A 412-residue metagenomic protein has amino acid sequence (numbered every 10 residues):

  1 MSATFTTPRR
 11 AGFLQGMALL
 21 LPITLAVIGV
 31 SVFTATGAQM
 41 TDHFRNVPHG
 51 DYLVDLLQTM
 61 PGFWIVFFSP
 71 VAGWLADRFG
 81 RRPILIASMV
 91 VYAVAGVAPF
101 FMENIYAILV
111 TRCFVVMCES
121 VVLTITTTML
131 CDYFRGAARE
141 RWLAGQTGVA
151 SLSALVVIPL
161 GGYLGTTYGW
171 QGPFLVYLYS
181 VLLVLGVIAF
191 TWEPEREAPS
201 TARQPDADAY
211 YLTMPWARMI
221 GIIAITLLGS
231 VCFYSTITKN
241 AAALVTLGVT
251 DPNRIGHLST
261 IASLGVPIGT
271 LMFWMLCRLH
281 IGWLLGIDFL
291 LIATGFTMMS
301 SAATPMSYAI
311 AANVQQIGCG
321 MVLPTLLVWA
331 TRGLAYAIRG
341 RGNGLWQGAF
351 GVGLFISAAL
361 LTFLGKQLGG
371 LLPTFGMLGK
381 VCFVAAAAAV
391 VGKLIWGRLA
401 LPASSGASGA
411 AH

Functional and structural regions predicted by a protein language model:
L14-P48, T236-A241: Extracytoplasmic
T34, R218-T260: Extracytoplasmic gate region of multi-pass secondary transporters
T36-V66: Extracellular/periplasmic helix-loop-helix junction of adjacent transmembrane segments in MFS-like secondary
F67-I105: Conserved MFS/SLC helix-loop-helix module at the cytosolic interface between two early adjacent transmembrane helices
S69-G80, I268-I281: Helix-to-loop junctions at the C-terminal end of transmembrane segments in multipass secondary transporters
I105, T111-A150: Cytoplasmic helix-loop-helix junction between adjacent transmembrane helices in 12-TM secondary transporters
A137, G145-W192: Helix-loop-helix hairpin linking two adjacent transmembrane segments in secondary transporters
T331-G369: A late C-terminal transmembrane helix in Major Facilitator Superfamily
